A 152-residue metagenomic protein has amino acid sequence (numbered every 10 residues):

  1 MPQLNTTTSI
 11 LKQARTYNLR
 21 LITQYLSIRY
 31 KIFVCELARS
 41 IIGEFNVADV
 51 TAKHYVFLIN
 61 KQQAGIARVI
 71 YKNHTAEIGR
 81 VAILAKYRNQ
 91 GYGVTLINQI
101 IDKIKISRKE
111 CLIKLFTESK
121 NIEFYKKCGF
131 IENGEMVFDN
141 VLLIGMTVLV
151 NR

Functional and structural regions predicted by a protein language model:
M1-E44, D49, H54, L58-I59: Short amphipathic alpha-helix that is part of the acyltransferase structural core
V56, Q62-I70, T75-A82: Conserved beta-strand in the GNAT
Y71-G79, R88, S107-K109, D139-L143: A conserved beta-turn-beta hairpin within the catalytic core of GNAT-like acetyltransferases that forms part
Y87, G91-Q99: Conserved acetyl-CoA pyrophosphate-binding loop and the N-cap/start of the following alpha-helix in GNAT-like
I104-E118: Conserved GNAT acetyl-CoA-binding A-motif
F116-S119, V137-R152: C-terminal "cap" of GNAT-fold acetyltransferases
K126-E135: Conserved acetyl-CoA-binding loop of GNAT-fold acetyltransferases
